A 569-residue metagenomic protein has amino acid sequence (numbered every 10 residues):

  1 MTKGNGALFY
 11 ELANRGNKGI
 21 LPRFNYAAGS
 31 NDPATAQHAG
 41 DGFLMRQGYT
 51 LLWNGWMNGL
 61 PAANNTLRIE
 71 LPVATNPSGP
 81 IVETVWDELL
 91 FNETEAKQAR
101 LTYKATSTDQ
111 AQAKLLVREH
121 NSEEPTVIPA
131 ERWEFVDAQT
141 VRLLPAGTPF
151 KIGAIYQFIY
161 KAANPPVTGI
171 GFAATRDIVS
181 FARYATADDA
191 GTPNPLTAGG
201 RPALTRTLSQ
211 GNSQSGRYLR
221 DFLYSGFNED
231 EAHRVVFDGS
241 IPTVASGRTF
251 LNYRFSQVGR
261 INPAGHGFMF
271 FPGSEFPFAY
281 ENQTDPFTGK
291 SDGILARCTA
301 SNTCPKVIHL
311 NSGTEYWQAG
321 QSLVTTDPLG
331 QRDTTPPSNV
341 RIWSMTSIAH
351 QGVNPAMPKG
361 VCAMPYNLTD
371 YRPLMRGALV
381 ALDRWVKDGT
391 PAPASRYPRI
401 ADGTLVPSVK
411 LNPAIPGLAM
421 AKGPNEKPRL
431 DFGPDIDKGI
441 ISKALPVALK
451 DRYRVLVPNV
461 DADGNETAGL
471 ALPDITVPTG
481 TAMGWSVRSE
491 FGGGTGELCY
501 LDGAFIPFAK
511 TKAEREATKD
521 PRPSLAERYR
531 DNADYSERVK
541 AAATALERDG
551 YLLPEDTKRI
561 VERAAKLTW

Functional and structural regions predicted by a protein language model:
M1-W569: C-terminal His-loop and adjacent cap/lid subdomain of alpha/beta-hydrolase
